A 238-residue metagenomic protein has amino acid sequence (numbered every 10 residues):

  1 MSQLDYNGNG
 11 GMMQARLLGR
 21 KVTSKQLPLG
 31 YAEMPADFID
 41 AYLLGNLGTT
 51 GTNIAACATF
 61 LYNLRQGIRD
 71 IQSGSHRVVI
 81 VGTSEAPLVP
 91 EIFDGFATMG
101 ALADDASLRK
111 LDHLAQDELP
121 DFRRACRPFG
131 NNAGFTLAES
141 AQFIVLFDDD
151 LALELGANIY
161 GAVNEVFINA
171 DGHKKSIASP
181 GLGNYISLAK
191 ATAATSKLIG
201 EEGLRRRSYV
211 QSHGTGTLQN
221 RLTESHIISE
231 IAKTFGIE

Functional and structural regions predicted by a protein language model:
M1, I39, F60, G67 (+5 more regions): Conserved small-residue
M1-N7, Y62-Q66, S187-R206, I231: Conserved active-site "lid/cap" helical segment
Q3-L4, A55-T59, T83-L88, E165-A170 (+1 more regions): Acidic, glycine-rich active-site loops and adjacent beta-strand->loop/helix elements that engage anionic groups
L4-Q66, M99, A106-T136, S229-E238: Conserved catalytic cysteine-centered active-site region of acyl-thioester-dependent Claisen-condensing enzymes
Y6-M12, L64, V89-G95, K174-A178 (+1 more regions): Short acidic, glycine/serine/threonine-rich loops at helix termini
T50-I54, H76-S84, N158-F167, E201-S212 (+1 more regions): Beta-strand segments within the central parallel beta-sheet cores of soluble alpha/beta enzyme folds
S107-G203, S208-Y209: Condensing-enzyme catalytic core mediating Claisen C-C bond formation in acyl metabolism
G172-G183, G214-A232: Short glycine/threonine-rich loop-to-helix capping motif typified by GTGT followed within a few residues by an Asp-Pro
